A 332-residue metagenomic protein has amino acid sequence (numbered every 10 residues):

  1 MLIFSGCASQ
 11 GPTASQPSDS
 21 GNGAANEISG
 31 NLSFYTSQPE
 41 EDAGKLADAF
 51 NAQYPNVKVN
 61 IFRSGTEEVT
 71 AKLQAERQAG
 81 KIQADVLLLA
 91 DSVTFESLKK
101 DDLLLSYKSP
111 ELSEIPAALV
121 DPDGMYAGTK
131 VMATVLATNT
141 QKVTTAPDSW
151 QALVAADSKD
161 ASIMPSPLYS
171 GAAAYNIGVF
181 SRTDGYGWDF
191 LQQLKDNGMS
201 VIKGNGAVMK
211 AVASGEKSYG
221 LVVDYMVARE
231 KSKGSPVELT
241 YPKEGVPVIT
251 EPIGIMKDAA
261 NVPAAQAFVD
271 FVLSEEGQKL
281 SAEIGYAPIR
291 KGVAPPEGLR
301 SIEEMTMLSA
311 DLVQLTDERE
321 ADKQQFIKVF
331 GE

Functional and structural regions predicted by a protein language model:
M1-N31, E332: Short, low-complexity disordered leader/linker segments with a strong preference for bacterial N-terminal type II
A8, G23-E96: Early extracytoplasmic/lumenal segment of secretory-pathway proteins
S33, S37-G44, T66-E67, I82-E216: Extracytoplasmic ligand-binding site segments that recognize negatively charged/polar headgroups
V93-S97, S218-P236: A ligand-binding cleft/hinge motif common to bilobed small-molecule-binding domains
M132, Q192-K195, V201-I202, K233-K257: Periplasmic-binding protein-like
V135-K142, T250-N261, L280-S281: A bilobed periplasmic-binding-protein/Venus flytrap-type ligand-binding module shared by bacterial periplasmic
D160-P165, F271-P295: Periplasmic-binding protein-like
G187-D189, I289-E332: An extracytoplasmic/periplasmic, membrane-proximal ligand-sensing/linker region
